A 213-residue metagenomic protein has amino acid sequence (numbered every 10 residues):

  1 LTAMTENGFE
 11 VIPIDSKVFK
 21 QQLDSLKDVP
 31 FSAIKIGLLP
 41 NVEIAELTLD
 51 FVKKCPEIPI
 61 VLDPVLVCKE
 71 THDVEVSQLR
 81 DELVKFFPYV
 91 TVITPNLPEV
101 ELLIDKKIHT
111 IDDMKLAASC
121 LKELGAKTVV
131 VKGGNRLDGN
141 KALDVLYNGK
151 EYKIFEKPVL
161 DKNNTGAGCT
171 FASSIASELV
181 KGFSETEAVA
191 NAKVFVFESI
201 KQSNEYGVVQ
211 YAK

Functional and structural regions predicted by a protein language model:
L1-K69: Conserved N-terminal subdomain of the carbohydrate kinase-like
A3-V18, H72-S77, R136, A142 (+1 more regions): Active-site-adjacent loop and "lid" segments of alpha/beta metabolic enzymes
A33-I36, V61-C68, T94-L103, V131-K132 (+1 more regions): Short beta-strands and strand-loop turn motifs
V74-E151: Conserved phosphate/ATP/ADP-binding segment of small-molecule kinases
L102, K162-E185: Short, small-residue alpha-helix embedded
Y152-K153, E178-A192: Phosphate-handling active-site elements
Y152-T165: Short pre-catalytic strand/loop immediately N-terminal to key active-site residues, enriched for Gly-Thr
T186-K213: Charged C-terminal helix
